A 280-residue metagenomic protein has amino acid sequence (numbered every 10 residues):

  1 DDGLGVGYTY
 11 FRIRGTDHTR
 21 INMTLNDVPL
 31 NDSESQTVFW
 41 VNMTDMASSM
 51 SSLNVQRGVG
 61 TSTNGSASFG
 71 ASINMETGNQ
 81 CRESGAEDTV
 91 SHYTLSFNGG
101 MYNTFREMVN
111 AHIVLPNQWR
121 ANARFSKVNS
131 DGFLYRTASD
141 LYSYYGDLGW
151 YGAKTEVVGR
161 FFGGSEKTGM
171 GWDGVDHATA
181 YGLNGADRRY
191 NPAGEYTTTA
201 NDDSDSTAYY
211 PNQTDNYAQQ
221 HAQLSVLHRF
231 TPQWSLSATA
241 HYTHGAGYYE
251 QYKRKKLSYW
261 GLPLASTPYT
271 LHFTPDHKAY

Functional and structural regions predicted by a protein language model:
D1-P29, D45, S51, R57-G58: Extracytoplasmic beta-strand/coil segments of soluble accessory domains associated with Gram-negative outer-membrane
G3-G5, G65, G100-N103, R136-D140 (+2 more regions): Short sequence motifs at beta-strands and strand-loop junctions characteristic of Gram-negative outer-membrane
P29-R57, E76, R82: Short acidic/polar hinge/loop motifs at secondary-structure boundaries that mediate gating or recognition
M50-V55, G70-S72, E76-G99, W119-F125 (+1 more regions): Transmembrane beta-strand segments of Gram-negative outer membrane beta-barrel proteins
R82, N122-R124, V128-S139, A186-T199: Surface-exposed beta-strand-turn/loop segments characteristic of Gram-negative outer-membrane beta-barrels
G99-N129, L134-G171, Y217, A222-P232: Transmembrane beta-barrel wall of Gram-negative outer-membrane proteins
G149, V158-S225, E250-Y280: Acidic/polar loop-and-plug regions of large Gram-negative outer-membrane beta-barrel proteins
